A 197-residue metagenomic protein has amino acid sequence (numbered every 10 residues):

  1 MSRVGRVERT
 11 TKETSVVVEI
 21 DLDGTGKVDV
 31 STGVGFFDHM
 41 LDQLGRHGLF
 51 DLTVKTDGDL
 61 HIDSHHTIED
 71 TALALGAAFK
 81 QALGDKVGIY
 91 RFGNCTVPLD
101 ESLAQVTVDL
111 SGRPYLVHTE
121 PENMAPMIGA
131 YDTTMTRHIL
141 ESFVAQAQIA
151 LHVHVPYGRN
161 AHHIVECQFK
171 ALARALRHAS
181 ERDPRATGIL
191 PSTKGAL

Functional and structural regions predicted by a protein language model:
M1-L197: Structural preference for solvent-exposed beta-strand-turn elements and adjacent flexible terminal/loop segments within
